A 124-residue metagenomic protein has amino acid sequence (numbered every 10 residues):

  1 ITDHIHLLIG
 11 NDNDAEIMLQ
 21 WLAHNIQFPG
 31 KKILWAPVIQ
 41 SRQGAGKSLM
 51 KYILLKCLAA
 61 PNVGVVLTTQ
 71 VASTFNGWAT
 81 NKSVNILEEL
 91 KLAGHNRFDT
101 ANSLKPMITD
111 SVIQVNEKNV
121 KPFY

Functional and structural regions predicted by a protein language model:
I1-L90, F98-T100: P-loop NTPase catalytic core of nucleic-acid-dependent motor ATPases
N76-Y124: Conserved nucleotide-sensing/catalytic segment adjacent to the nucleotide-binding pocket in NTP-handling enzymes
